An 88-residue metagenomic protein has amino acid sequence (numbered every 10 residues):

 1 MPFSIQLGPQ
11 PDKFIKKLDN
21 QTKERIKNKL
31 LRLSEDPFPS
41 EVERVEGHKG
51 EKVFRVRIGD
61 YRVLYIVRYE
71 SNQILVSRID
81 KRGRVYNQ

Functional and structural regions predicted by a protein language model:
P2-P9, K13, Q21-E24, E46 (+2 more regions): Enriched for short, Lys/Arg-rich terminal
L31-V56: A short, surface-exposed loop/turn module that caps and links secondary-structure elements
